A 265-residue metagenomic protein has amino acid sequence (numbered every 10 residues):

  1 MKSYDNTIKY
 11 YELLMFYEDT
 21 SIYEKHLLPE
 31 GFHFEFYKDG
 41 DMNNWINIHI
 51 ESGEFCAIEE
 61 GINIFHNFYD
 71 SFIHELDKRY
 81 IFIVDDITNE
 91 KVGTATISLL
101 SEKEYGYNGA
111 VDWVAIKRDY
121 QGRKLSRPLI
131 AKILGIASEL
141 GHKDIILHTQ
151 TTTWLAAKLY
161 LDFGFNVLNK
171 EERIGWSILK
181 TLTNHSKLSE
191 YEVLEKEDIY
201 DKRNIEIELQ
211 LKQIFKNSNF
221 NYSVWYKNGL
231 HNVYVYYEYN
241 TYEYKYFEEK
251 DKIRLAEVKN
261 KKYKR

Functional and structural regions predicted by a protein language model:
M1-E30, K38: Acyl-donor-binding surface of acyltransferase catalytic domains
Y4-N6, L161-K170: Conserved acetyl-CoA-binding loop of GNAT-fold acetyltransferases
H33-W45: A short beta-loop-alpha structural element at the N-terminal edge of CoA-dependent acyl/N-acetyltransferase catalytic
I50-I87, K91-V114: A conserved beta-strand-loop-helix scaffold within acyl/acetyltransferase catalytic domains
I116, G122-E139, L161-D162: Conserved acetyl-CoA-binding loop-helix of GNAT-fold acetyltransferases
A137-T149: Conserved GNAT acetyl-CoA-binding A-motif
L147-A157, R173-K180: Conserved beta-strand-loop-alpha-helix junction that forms the acyl-donor binding cleft
S223-A256: Acidic, low-complexity, intrinsically disordered interaction modules
